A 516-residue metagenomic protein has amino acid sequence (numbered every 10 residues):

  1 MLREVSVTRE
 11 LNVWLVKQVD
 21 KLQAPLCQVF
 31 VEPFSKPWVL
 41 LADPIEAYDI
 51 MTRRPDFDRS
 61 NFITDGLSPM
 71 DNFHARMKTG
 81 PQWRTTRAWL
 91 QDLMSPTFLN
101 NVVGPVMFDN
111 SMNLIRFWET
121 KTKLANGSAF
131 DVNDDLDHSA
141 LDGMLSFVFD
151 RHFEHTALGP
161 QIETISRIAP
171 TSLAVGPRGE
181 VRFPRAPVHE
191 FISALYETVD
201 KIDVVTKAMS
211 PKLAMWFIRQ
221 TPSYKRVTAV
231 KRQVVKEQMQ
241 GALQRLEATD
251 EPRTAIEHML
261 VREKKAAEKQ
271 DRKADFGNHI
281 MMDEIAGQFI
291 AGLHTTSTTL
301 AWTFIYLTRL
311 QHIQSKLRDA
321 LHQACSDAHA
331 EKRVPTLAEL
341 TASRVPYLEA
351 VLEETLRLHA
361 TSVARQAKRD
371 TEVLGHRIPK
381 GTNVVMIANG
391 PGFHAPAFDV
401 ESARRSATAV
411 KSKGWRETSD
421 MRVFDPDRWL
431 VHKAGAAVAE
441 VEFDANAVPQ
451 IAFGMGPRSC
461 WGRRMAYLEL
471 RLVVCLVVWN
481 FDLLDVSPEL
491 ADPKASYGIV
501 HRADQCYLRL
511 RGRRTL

Functional and structural regions predicted by a protein language model:
M1-R76, P81, T85, F108-N113 (+2 more regions): N-terminal membrane-proximal hinge/A-helix region immediately C-terminal to the signal-anchor transmembrane segment
E4-D20, V334-L374: Conserved cytochrome P450 K-helix E-x-x-R motif and the immediately C-terminal K′/meander segment
F62-T64, V102-L300: Cytochrome P450 heme-thiolate monooxygenase catalytic core
F153, Q311-I313, N446-P449, M455-S459 (+1 more regions): Cytochrome P450 heme-binding "Cys pocket" and the immediately downstream C-terminal segment
T295-T308, V473: Short, small-residue alpha-helix embedded
R309-T361, P379-T382, S419: Cytochrome P450 I-helix active-site segment
I387-E440: Conserved cytochrome P450 K-helix/beta-meander segment immediately N-terminal to the heme-binding cysteine loop
H501-L516: C-terminal helix/juxtamembrane-tail motif
